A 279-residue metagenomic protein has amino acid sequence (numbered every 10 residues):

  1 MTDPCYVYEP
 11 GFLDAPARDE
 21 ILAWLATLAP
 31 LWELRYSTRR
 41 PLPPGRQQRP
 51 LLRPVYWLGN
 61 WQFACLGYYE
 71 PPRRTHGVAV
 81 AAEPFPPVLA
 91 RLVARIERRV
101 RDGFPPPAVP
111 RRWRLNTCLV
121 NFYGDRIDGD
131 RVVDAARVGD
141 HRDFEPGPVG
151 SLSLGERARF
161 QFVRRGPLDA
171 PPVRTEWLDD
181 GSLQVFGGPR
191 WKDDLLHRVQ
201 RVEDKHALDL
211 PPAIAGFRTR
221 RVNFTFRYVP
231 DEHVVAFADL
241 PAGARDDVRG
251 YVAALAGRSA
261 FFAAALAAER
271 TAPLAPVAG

Functional and structural regions predicted by a protein language model:
M1-G279: Non-heme Fe(II) oxygenase metal-center motifs and adjacent flexible, charged/small-residue loops
